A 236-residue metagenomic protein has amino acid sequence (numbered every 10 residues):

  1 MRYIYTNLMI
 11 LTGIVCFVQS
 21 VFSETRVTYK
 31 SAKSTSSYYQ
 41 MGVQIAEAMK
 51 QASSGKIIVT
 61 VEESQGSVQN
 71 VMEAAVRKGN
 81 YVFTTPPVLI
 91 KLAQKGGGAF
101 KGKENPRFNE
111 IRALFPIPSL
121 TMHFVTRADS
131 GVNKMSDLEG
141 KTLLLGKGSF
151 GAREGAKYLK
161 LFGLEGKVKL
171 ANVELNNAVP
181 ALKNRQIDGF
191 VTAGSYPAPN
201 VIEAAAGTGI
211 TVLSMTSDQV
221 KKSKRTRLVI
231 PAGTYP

Functional and structural regions predicted by a protein language model:
M1-T6: Positively charged n-region of N-terminal signal peptides that target proteins for export
N7-C16: Bacterial N-terminal signal peptides
F17-S23: Sec/Tat signal peptide C-region and signal peptidase I cleavage site
E24-L92: N-terminal (or domain-start) structured segment
R26-A52, I57, P116-N184: Bilobed "Venus flytrap"/periplasmic-binding protein-like clamshell domains and structurally analogous long
P86, G96, E104, G166-P236: Pocket-lining segment of extracytoplasmic ligand-binding domains
P86-L89, S119, R127-S130, G148 (+2 more regions): Solvent-exposed coil/turn segments that connect beta secondary-structure elements in extracytoplasmic/periplasmic
G102-I117: A structural signal for short loop-to-beta-strand junctions that line the ligand-binding cleft of periplasmic/secreted
